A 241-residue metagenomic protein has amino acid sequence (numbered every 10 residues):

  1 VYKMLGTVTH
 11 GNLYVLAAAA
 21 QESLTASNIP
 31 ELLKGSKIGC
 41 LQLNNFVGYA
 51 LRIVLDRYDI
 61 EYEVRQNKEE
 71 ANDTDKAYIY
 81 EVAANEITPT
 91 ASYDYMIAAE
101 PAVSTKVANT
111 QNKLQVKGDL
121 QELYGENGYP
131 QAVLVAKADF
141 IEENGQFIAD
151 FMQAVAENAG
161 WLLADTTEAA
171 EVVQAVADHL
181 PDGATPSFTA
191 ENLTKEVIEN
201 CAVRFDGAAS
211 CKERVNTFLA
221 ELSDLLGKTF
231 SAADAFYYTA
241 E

Functional and structural regions predicted by a protein language model:
V1-A77, D94-E100, K113-K117: Short, glycine-/small- and polar/acidic-enriched structural segments that line small-molecule recognition paths
G11, K34, P130-A132, A232: Residues that flank catalytic or metal-binding motifs in active/ligand-binding sites
L24-T25, G35, E122-E126, V203-K212: Short, solvent-exposed loop/beta-turn-alpha elements that line the ligand-binding surface or hinge of extracytoplasmic
R65-Y80, D178-T189: Surface-exposed intrinsically disordered loops and tails
K76-A175: Pocket-lining segment of extracytoplasmic ligand-binding domains
I141-L225: Secondary-structure end/capping motifs
V215-E241: Conserved C-terminal helix/tail region of periplasmic/extracytoplasmic solute-binding proteins
